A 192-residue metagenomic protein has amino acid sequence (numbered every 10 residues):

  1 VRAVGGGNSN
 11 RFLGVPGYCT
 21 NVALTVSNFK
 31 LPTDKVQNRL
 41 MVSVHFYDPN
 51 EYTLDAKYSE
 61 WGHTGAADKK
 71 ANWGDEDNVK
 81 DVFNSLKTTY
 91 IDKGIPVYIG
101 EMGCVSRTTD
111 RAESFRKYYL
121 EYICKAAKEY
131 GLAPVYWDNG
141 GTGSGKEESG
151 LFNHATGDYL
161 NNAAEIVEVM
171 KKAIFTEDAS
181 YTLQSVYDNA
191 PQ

Functional and structural regions predicted by a protein language model:
V1-G74, N84-C104, E129-Y130: Active-site region of glycoside hydrolase catalytic domains
C19-L24, D77, V105-S114, T142-G143: Acidic-and-aromatic substrate-binding clefts and catalytic sites of carbohydrate-active enzymes
D34, T109-Q192: Aromatic-rich peripheral "rim/lid" segments of glycoside hydrolase catalytic domains that contact and position glycan
N72-V79, R116: Aromatic-acidic/polar surface patches that form glycan- and anion
V82-T89, Y119-I123: A general structural detector for well-ordered alpha-helical segments in enzyme core domains, enriched
